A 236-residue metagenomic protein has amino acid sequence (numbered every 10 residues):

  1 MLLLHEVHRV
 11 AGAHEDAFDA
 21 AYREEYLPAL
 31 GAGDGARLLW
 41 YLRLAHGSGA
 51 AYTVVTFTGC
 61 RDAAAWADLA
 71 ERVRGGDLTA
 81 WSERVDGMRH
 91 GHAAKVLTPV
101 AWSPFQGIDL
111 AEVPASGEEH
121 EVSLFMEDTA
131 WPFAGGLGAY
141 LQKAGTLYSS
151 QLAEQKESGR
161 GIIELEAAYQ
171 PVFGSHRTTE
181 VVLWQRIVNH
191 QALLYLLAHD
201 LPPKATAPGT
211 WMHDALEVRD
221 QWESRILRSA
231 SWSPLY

Functional and structural regions predicted by a protein language model:
L2: Acidic/histidine-rich, surface-exposed loop or edge segments in extracytoplasmic proteins
H5-H14, A101-H190, S229-Y236: Surface-exposed interaction/gating patches
D16-Y41, H46-A51, G59-V100, T146 (+3 more regions): An amphipathic, aromatic/His-enriched active-site/gating alpha helix that lines ligand/cofactor pockets
